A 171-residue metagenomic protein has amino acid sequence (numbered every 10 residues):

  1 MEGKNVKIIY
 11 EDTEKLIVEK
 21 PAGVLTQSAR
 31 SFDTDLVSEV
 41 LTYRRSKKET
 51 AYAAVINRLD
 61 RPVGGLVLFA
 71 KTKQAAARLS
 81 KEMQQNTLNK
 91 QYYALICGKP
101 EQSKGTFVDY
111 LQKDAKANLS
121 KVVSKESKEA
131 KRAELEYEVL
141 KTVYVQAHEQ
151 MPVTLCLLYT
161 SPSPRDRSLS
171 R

Functional and structural regions predicted by a protein language model:
M1-S161, R165: RNA pseudouridine synthases
